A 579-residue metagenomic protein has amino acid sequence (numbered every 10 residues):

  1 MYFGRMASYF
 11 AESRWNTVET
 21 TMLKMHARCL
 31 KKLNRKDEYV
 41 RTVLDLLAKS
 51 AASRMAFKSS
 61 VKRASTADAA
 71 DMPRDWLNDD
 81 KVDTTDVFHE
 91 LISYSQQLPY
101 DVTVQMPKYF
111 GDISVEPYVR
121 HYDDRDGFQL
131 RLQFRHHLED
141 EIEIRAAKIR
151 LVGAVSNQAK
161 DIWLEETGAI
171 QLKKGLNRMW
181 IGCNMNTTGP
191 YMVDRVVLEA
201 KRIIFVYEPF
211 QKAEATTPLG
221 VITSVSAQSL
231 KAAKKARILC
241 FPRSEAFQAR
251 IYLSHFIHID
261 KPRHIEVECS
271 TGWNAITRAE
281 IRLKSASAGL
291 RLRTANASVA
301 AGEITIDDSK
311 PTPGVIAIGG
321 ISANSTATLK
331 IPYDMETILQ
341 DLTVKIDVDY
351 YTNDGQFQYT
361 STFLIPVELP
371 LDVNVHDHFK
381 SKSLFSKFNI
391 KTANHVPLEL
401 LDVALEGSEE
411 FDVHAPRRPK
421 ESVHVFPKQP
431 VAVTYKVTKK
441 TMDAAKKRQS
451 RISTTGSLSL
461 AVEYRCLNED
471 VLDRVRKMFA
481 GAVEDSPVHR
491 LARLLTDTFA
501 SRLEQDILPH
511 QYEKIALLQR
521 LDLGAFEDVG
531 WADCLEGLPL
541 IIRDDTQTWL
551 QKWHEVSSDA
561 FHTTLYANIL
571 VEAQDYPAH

Functional and structural regions predicted by a protein language model:
M1-H579: Large eukaryotic, non-enzymatic subunits of multiprotein complexes that serve as scaffolds/tethers, characterized by
